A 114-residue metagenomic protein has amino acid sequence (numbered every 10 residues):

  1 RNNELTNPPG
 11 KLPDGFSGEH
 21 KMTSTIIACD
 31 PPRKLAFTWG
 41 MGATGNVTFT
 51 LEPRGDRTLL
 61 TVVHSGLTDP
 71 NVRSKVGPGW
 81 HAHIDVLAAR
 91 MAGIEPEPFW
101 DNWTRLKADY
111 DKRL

Functional and structural regions predicted by a protein language model:
R1, W39, W80, W100-W103 (+1 more regions): Tryptophan-centered motif/residue detector
R1-T38: Glycine-rich portal/gate segments that line the openings of hydrophobic small-molecule binding cavities
N2-N3, N7, N46, N71 (+1 more regions): Detector for Asparagine
N7-P8, L12, E52, E95-E97: Intrinsic-disorder/low-complexity coil detector
T25-A28, K34-A89: Beta-strand/loop substructures that line and gate deep hydrophobic ligand-binding cavities in soluble
R90-L114: Short, highly charged C-terminal tails/helix-capping segments
